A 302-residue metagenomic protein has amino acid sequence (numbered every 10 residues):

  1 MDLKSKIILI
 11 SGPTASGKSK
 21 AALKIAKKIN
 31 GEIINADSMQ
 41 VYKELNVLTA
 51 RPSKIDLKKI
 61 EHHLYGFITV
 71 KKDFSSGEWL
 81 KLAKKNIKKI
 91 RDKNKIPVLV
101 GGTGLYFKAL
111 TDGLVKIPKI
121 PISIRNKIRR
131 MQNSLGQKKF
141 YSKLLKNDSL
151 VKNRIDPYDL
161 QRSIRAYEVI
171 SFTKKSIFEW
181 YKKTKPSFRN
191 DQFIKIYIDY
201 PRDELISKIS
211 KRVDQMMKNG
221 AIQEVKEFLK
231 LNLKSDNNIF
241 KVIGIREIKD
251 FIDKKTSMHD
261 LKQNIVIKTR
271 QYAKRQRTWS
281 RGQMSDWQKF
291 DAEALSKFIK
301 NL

Functional and structural regions predicted by a protein language model:
M1-L302: Phosphate/pyrophosphate-binding catalytic cores of soluble transferases and nucleic-acid-acting enzymes
